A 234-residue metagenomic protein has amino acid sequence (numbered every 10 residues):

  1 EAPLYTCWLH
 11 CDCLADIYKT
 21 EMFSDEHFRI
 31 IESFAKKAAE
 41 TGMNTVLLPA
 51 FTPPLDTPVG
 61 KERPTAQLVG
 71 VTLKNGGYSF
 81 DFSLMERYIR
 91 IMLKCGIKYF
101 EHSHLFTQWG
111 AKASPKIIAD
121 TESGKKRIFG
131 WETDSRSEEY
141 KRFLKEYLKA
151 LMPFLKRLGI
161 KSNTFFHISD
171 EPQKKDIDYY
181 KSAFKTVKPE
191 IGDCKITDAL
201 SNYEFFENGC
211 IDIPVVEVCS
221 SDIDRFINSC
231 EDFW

Functional and structural regions predicted by a protein language model:
E1-E190, A199-G209: Aromatic-lined carbohydrate-binding surfaces of glycoside hydrolases
R142-K149, E207-I211, V215-W234: Glycoside hydrolase catalytic-domain groove-lining segments
V187-T197, N228-W234: Short beta-strand/loop segments at the ligand-binding rim of alpha/beta enzyme cores
